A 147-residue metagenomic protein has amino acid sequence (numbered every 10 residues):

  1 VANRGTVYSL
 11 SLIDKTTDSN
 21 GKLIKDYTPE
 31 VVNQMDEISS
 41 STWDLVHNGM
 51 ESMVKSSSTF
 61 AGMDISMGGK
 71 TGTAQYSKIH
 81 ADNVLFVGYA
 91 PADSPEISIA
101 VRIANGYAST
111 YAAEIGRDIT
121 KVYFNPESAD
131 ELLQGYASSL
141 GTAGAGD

Functional and structural regions predicted by a protein language model:
V1-V32, H47-D130: Active-site beta-strand/loop architecture of penicillin-binding DD-peptidases
E37-L45, G49: Extended C-terminal subregions enriched in glycine
D130-D147: Short, highly charged C-terminal tails/helix-capping segments
